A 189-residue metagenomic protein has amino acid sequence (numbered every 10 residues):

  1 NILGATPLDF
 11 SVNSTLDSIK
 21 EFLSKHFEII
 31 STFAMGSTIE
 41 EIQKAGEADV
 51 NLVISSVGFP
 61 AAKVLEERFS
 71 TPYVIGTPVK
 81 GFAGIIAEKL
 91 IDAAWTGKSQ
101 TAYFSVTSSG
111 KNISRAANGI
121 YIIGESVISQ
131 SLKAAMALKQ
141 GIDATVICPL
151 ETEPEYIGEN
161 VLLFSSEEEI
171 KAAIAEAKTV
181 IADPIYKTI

Functional and structural regions predicted by a protein language model:
N1-I189: An N-terminal assembly and electron-transfer interface module characteristic of large anaerobic redox and radical
